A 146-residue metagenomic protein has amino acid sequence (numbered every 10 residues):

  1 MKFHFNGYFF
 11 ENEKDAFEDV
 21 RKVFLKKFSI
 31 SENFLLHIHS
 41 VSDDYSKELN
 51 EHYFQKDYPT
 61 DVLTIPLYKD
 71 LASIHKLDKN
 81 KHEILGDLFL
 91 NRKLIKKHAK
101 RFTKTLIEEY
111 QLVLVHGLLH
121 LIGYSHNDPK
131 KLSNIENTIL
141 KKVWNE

Functional and structural regions predicted by a protein language model:
M1-Q111, L119-E146: An acidic/histidine-cluster motif and surrounding catalytic segment that typifies divalent-metal-assisted enzyme active
